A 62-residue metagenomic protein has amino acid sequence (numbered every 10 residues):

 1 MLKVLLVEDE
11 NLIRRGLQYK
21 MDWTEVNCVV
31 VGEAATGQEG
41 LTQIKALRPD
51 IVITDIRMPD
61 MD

Functional and structural regions predicted by a protein language model:
M1-K3: Non-catalytic signal-transmission and effector/linker regions of two-component phosphorelay proteins
E8: Conserved acidic carboxylate
N11-G32: Two-component/phosphorelay signaling modules centered on CheY-like receiver
E33-T42: Helix N-cap/capping motif at the beta->alpha junctions
R48: Conserved catalytic motifs of ABC-family nucleotide-binding domains
V52: Receiver (REC) domain switch-region micro-motif
D55: Active-site residues of response regulator receiver
M58: Receiver (REC) domain active-site loop signature in two-component systems and cognate sites in sensor histidine kinases
